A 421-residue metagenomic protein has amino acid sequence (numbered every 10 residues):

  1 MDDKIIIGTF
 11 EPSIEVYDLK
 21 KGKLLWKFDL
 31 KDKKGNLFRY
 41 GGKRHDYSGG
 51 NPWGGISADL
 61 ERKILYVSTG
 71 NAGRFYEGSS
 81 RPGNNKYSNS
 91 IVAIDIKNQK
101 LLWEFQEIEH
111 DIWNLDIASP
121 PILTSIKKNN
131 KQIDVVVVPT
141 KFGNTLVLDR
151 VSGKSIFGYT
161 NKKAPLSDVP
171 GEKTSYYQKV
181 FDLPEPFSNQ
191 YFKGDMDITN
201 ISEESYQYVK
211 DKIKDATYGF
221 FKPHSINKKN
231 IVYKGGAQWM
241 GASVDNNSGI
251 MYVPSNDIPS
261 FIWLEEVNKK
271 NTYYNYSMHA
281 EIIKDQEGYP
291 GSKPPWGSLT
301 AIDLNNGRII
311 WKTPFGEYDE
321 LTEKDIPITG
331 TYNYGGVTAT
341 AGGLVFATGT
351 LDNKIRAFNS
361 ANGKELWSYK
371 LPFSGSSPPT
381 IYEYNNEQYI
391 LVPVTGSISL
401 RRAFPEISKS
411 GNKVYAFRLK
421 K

Functional and structural regions predicted by a protein language model:
M1-K421: Beta-sheet-rich non-transmembrane sensory/scaffold domains
